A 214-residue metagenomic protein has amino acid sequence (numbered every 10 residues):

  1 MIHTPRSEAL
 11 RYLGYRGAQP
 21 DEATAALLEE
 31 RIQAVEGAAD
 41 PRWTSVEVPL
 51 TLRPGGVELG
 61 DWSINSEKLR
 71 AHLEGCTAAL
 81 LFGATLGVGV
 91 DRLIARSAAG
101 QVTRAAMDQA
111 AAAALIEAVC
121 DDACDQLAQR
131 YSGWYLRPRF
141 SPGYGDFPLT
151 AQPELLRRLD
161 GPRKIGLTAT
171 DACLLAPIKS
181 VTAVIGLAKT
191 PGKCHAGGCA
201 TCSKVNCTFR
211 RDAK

Functional and structural regions predicted by a protein language model:
M1-A105: Active-site helix-to-loop segments that bind/position phosphate- or nucleotide-bearing substrates and donors across
A23-A26, E30, A114, A118 (+1 more regions): Conserved active-site and cofactor/substrate-binding residues in soluble primary-metabolism enzymes
I32-A39, L127, Y131, S203-N206: Structural signal for hydrophobic packing residues in well-ordered secondary-structure cores of soluble enzyme domains
E36, D40-E47, Y131, Y135 (+1 more regions): Residue-level signal for secondary-structure boundary elements
C76-S141: Conserved mixed alpha/beta catalytic, RNA-binding, or beta-rich assembly cores of soluble enzyme, regulatory
L86, G133-T208: Short terminal or interdomain "cap/linker" segment that borders an active site or interface and mediates
R211-K214: Short cysteine/histidine-rich zinc-coordinating motifs and their immediately flanking basic loops
